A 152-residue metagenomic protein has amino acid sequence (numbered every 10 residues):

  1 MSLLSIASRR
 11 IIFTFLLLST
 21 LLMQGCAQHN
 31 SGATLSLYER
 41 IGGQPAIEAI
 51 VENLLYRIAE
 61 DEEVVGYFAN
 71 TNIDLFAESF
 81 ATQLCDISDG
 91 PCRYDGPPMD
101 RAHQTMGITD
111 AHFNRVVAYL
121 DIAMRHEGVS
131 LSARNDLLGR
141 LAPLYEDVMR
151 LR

Functional and structural regions predicted by a protein language model:
S2-F15: Bacterial N-terminal signal peptides that target proteins for export
L22-G25: C-terminal motif of bacterial Sec signal peptides marking the signal peptidase cleavage site
A27-H29: Bacterial signal peptide processing site
G32-L35, I58-E62, G96-R101: Acidic/histidine-rich, surface-exposed loop or edge segments in extracytoplasmic proteins
L35-I41, Y67-F68, D100-T109: A ubiquitous short alpha-helical element
L37, I41-F80, L137: Post-signal-peptide N-terminal segment of Sec-exported extracytoplasmic proteins
I73-D74, F80-Q83, I87-R134, R140-D147: Compact alpha-helical subdomains of small soluble proteins
L151-R152: Short, solvent-exposed mixed-charge patches
